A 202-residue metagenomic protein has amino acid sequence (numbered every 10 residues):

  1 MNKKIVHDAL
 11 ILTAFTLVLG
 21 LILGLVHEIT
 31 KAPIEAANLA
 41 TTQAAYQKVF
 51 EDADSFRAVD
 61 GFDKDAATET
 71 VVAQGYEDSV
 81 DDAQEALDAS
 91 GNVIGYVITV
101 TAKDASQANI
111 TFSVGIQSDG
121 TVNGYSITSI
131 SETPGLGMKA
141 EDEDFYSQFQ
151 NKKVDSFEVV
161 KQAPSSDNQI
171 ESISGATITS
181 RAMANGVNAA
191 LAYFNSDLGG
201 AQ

Functional and structural regions predicted by a protein language model:
M1-Q202: Flexible, solvent-exposed loop/hinge segments and secondary-structure transition points
